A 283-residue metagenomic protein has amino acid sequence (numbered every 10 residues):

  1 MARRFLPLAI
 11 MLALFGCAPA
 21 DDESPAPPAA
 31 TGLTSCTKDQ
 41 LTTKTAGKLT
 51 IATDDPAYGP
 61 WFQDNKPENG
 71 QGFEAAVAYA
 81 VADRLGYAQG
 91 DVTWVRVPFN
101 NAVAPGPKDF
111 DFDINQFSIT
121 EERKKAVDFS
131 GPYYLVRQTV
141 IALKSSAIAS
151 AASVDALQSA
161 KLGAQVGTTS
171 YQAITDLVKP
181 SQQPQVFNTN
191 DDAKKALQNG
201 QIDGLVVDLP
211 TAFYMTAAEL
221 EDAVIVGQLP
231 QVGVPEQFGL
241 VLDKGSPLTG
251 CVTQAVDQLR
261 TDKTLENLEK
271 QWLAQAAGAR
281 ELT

Functional and structural regions predicted by a protein language model:
A13-G16: C-terminal motif of bacterial Sec signal peptides marking the signal peptidase cleavage site
A18, A75, D83-R84, T168 (+1 more regions): Extended ligand-binding regions for polar small-molecule ligands
P28, G32, C36-D39, T169-P184 (+2 more regions): Ligand-binding clefts/hinges and TM-proximal coupling segments of bilobed small-molecule sensing domains
A29-D113, K125: Extracytoplasmic small-molecule ligand-binding "clamshell" domains of the periplasmic binding protein/Venus flytrap
D55, L135-A142, P210, A217-D257 (+1 more regions): Periplasmic-binding protein-like
G70-L85, F117-I119, V136-N190, D203-G204 (+2 more regions): Bilobed "Venus flytrap"/periplasmic-binding protein-like clamshell domains and structurally analogous long
G90-V154: Acidic, polar ligand-binding/catalytic clefts
N101, F117-A126, T175-D176, Q198 (+1 more regions): A ligand-binding cleft/hinge motif common to bilobed small-molecule-binding domains
